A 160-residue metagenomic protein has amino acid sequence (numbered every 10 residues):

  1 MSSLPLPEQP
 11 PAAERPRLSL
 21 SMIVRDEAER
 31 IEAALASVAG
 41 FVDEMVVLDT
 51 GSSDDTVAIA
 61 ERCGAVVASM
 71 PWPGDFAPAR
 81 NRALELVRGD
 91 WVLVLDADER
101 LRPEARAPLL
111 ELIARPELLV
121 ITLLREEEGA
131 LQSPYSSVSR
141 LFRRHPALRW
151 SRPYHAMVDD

Functional and structural regions predicted by a protein language model:
M1-S37: N-proximal low-complexity "stem/linker" segments adjacent to membrane-targeting elements
S2-Q9, R17, A77-L84, D90 (+2 more regions): Catalytic-site signature of metal-activated, phosphate-bearing donor transferases, centered on the GT-A/GT-A-like
M22, E44-V47: Conserved hydrophobic beta-strand within the GNAT/NAT acetyltransferase core sheet that lines the active-site cleft
E29-E32, D54-C63, E104: Acidic helix N-cap motif at the loop->helix transition within catalytic regions of sugar-transfer enzymes
A33-A34, I59, R82, P108: A short acidic, amphipathic alpha-helical/loop segment
S37, F41, D49-E61, W72: A conserved acidic beta->alpha catalytic loop
E44, V66, G89-W91: Well-ordered beta-strand positions
V57-R82, L86: Conserved donor nucleotide-binding strand/loop of the catalytic core
